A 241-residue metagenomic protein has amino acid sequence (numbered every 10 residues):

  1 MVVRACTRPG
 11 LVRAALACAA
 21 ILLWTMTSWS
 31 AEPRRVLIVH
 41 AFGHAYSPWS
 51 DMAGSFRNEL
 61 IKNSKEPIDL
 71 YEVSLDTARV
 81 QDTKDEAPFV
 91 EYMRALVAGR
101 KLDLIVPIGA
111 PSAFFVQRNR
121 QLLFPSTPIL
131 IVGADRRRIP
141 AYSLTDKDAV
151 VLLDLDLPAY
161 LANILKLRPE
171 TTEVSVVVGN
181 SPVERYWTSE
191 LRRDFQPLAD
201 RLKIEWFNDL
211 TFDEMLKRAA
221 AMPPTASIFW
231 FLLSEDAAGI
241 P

Functional and structural regions predicted by a protein language model:
V2-P241: Short hydrophobic alpha-helices and adjacent helix-cap/hinge residues
